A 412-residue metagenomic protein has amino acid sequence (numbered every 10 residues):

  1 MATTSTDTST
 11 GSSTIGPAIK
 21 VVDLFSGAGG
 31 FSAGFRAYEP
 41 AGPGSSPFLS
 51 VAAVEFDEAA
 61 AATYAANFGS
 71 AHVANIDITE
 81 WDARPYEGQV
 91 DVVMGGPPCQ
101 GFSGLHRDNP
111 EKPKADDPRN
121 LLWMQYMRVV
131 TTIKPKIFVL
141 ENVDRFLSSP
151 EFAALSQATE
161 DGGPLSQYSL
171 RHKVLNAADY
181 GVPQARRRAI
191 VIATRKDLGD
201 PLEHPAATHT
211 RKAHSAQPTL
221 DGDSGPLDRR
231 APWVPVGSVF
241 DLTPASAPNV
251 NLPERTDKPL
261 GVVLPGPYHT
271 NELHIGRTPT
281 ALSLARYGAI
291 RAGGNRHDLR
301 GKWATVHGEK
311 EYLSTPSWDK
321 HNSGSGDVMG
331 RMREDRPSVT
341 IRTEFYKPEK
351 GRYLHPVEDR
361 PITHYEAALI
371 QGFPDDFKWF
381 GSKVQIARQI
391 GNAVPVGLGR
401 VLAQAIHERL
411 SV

Functional and structural regions predicted by a protein language model:
T4-T14: Compositionally biased, intrinsically disordered low-complexity segments enriched for polar/charged residues
T14-K134, D144-Q157: Core alpha/beta nucleotide-donor-binding catalytic domains of modification enzymes
A18, R186-R188, R336-S338: Extracellular structured ligand-interaction cores
G29, E58, M124, P150-A153 (+6 more regions): A structural signal for well-ordered alpha-helical segments within the folded catalytic domains of diverse enzymes
F48, P183-A185, D335, H364: A short, structural micro-pattern
R84-V90, F102-K320: Class I S-adenosyl-L-methionine
G261-V412: C-terminal target-recognition/interaction regions appended to catalytic cores
